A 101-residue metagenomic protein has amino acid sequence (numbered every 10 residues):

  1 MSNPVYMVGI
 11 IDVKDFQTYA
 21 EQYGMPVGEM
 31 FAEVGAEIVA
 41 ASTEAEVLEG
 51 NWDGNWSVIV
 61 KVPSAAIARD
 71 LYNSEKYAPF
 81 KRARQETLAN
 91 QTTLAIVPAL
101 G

Functional and structural regions predicted by a protein language model:
M1-W56, P63-D70, V97-G101: Short S/T/G/P-rich N-terminal loop/turn motif that feeds into the first structured element of a domain
S57-S64, A83-L94: A short, hydrophobic/aromatic-rich structural module that often spans a beta strand with its adjoining loop
R69-Q91: C-terminal structural segments of small proteins and small subunits
